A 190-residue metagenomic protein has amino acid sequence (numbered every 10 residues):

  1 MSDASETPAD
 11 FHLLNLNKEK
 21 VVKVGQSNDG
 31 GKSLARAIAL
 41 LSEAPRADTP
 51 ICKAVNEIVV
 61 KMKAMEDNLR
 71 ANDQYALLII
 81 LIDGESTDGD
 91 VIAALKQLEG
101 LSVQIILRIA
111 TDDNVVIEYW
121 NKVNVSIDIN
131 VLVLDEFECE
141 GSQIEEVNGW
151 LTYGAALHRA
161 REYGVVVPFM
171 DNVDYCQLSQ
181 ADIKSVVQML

Functional and structural regions predicted by a protein language model:
M1-Q26, I58, L77-L81: Von Willebrand factor
S2-F11, K23-G25, D67-A71, D88-V91 (+4 more regions): Intrinsically disordered, low-complexity regions enriched in proline, serine, glycine and charged residues
S2-T7, L69-Q74, Q97-L101, D113 (+1 more regions): Intrinsically disordered, low-complexity regulatory regions enriched in Ser/Pro/Gly/Thr and acidic residues
L13-N15, V60, A64, I80 (+2 more regions): Ordered, helix-dominated protein-protein interaction surfaces in large eukaryotic regulatory proteins
E19-Y75, S86-G89, A110-E118: Von Willebrand factor
D29-L34, L95-E99, N124-I127: Aromatic/acidic cage segments in peptide-binding pockets
L77-L81, E85-S102, L107, T111-D113: Extended serine/threonine-enriched, polar tracts that run as long, contiguous segments within proteins
A94, V103-L190: Eukaryote-biased recognition of electropositive, low-complexity segments and basic polyanion/acidic-motif-binding
